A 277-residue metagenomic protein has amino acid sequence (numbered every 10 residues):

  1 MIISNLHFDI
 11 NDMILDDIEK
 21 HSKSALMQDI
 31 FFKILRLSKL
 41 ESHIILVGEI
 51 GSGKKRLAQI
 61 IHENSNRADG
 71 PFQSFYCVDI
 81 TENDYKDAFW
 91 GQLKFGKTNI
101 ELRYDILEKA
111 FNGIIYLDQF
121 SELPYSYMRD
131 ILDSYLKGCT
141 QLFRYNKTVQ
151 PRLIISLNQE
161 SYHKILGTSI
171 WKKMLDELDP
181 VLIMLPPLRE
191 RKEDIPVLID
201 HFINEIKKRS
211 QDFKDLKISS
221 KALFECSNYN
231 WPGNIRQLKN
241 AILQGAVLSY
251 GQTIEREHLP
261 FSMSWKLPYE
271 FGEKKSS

Functional and structural regions predicted by a protein language model:
I2-D17, K23-Q28, F32-K39, E49 (+5 more regions): Nucleotide-binding/hydrolysis machinery
H21, F75, G138: ATP-binding "lid"/motif region of the histidine kinase catalytic
K33-K97, E108-E122, P187-K192, A241: Conserved post-Walker A coupling segment in P-loop NTPases
F95-E101, Y135-Q141, K164: Short gly/ser/thr-rich secondary-structure transition/capping motifs
I114, F120, D133, L153-I154: Hydrophobic helix-rich structural segments at or within alpha/beta enzyme and signaling domains
S121, L136, D179: Short acidic-aromatic loop segments in the C-terminal HATPase_c
M128-L136: Conserved Walker B catalytic segment
F271-S277: Short, intrinsically disordered, charge-balanced linker/junction segments flanking boundaries in proteins
